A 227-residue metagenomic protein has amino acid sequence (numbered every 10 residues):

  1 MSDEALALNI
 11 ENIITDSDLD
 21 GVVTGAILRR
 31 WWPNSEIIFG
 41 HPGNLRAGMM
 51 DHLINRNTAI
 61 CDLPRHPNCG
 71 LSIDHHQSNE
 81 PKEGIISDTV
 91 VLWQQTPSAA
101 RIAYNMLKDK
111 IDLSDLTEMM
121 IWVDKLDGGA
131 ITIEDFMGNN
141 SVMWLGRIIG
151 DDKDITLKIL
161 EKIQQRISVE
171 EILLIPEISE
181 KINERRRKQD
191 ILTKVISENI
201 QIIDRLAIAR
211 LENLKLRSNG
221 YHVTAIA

Functional and structural regions predicted by a protein language model:
M1-W144, K194, E198, I203-V223 (+1 more regions): Replace "Mg2+/Mn2+-dependent" with "divalent metal-dependent
L126-I208: Hydrophobic, aromatic-enriched interface-forming segments
